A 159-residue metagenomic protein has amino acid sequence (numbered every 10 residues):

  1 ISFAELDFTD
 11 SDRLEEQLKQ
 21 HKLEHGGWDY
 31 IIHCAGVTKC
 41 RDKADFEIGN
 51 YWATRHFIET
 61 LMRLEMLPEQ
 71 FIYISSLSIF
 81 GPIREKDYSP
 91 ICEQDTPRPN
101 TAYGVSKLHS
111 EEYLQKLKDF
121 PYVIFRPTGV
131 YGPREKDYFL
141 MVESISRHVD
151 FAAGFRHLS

Functional and structural regions predicted by a protein language model:
A4-L6: Cofactor-binding loops of NAD(P)H-dependent oxidoreductases, dominated by short-chain dehydrogenase/reductases
F8-Y51, R55-H56, P82: NAD(P)H-binding glycine-rich loop region in Rossmannoid oxidoreductase-like domains and their noncatalytic homologs
T9, I79, V130-G132: Conserved sequence/active-site signature of Rossmann-fold short-chain dehydrogenase/reductase
Q17-K19, D45-I48, E85-P90, D137-L140 (+1 more regions): Short, glycine/charged-enriched secondary-structure capping and boundary segments
N50, C92, Y103-K107: Active-site YXXXK catalytic motif of short-chain dehydrogenase/reductase
H56-A102, V123: Conserved Rossmann-fold NAD(P)-dependent oxidoreductase catalytic core, especially the SDR/UDP-sugar
R98-V123: Active-site Tyr-X1-5-Lys
L117-S159: NAD(P)-dependent short-chain dehydrogenase/reductase
